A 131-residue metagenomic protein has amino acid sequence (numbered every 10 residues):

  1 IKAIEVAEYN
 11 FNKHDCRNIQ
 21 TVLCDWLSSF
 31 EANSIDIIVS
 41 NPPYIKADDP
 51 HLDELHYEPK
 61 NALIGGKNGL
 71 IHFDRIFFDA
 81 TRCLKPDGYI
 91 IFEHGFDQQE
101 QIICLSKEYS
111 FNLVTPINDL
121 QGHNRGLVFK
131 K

Functional and structural regions predicted by a protein language model:
I1-H51: Conserved SAM/SAH cofactor-binding pocket of Class I
K2, V6, S40, E58 (+2 more regions): Residue-level signal for the nucleotide or nucleotide-sugar donor/cofactor binding architecture
A3, G65, I91: Conserved SAM-binding loop
C16, A32, E58, K85 (+1 more regions): Short, well-ordered coil/turn elements that cap or connect secondary structure elements
Q20-V22, N61, T115: Structural signal for short hydrophobic segments within the conserved structured cores of catalytic domains across
P42, K130-K131: C-terminal beta-strand of the catalytic ATP-binding
Y44-H72: Mobile active-site "lid"/loop adjacent to the S-adenosyl-L-methionine
N68-K130: Conserved Class I SAM-dependent methyltransferase catalytic core
